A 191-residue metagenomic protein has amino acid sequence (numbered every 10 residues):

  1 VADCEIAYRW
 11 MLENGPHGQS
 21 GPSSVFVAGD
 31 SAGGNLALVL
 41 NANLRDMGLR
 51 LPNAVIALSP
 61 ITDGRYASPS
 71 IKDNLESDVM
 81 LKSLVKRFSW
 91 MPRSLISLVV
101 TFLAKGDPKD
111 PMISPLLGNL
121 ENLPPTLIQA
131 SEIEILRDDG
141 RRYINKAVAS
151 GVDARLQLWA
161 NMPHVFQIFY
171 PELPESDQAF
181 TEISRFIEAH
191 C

Functional and structural regions predicted by a protein language model:
V1-C191: Alpha/beta-hydrolase superfamily serine-hydrolase fold, recognizing
